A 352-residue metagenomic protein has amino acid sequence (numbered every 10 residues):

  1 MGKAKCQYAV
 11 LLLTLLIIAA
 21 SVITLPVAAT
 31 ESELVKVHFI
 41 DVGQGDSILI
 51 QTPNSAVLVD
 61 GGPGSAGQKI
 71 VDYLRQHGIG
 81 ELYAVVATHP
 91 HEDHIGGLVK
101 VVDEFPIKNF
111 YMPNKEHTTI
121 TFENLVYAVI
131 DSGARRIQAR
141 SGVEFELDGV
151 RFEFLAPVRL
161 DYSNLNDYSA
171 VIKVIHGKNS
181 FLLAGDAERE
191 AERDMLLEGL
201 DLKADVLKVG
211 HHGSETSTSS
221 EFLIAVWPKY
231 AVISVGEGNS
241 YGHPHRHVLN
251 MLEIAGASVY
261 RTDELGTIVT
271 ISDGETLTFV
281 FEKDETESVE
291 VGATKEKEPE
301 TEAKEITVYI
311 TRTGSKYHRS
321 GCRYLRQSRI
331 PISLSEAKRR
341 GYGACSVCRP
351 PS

Functional and structural regions predicted by a protein language model:
G2-L11, A19-K304, R329-I330, S346: Non-globular, low-confidence helical/coil segments that flank catalytic cores
R136, T307, G321, P351: Extracellular glycan-binding segments that recognize GlcNAc-based cell-wall polysaccharides
T307-T313: A short beta-strand micro-motif
T313-R329: Beta-loop motif signature
I330-I332, S352: Extracellular/mature segments of secreted proteins
I332-A344: A short, charged, amphipathic alpha-helix used as a generic interaction element across diverse proteins
Y342-S352: Short, mixed-charge low-complexity intrinsically disordered segments
